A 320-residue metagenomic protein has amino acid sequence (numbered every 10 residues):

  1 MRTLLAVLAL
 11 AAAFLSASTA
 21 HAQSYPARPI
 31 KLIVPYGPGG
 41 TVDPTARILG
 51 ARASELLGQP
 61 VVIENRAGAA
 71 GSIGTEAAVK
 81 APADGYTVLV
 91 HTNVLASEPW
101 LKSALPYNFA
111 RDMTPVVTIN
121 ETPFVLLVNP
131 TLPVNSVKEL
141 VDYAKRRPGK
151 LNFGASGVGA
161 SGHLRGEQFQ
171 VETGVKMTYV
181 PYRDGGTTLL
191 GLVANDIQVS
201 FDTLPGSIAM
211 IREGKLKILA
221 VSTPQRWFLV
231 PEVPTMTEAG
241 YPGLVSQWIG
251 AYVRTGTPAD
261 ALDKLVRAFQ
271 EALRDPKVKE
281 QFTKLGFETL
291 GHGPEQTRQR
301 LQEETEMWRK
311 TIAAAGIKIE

Functional and structural regions predicted by a protein language model:
M1-L4, E238: Positively charged n-region of N-terminal signal peptides that target proteins for export
L5-S16: Bacterial N-terminal signal peptides
A22-R111, K150-N152, V158, G174-T203 (+4 more regions): N-terminal (or domain-start) structured segment
A27-P29, V171-T173, R212, A259-E320: An extracytoplasmic/periplasmic, membrane-proximal ligand-sensing/linker region
K80-G85, W100-T187, M236, S246-Q281: Hinge/capping helix and adjacent helix->loop/strand transition within the periplasmic-binding protein
T92-N93, P130, L204-P205, T223-P224 (+1 more regions): Short secondary-structure boundary segments
N108-T118, G154, K176-P181, Q198-V199 (+2 more regions): Short beta-strand->loop
